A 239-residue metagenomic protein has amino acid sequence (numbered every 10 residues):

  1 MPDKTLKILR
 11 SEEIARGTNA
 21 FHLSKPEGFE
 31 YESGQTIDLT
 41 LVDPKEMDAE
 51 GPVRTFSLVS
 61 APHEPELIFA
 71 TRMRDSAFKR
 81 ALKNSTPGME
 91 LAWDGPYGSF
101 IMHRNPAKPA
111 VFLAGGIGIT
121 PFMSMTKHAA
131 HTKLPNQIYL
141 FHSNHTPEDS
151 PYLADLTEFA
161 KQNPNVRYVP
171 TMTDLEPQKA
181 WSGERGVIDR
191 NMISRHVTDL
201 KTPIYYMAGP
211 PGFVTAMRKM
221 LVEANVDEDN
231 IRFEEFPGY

Functional and structural regions predicted by a protein language model:
P2-M89, N144-T146, T173-D174: Ferredoxin-reductase
P2-T5, Q137, F141-Y239: Reductase modules of NAD(P)H-dependent flavoproteins
G34, G118, P210: Short, conserved phosphate/pyrophosphate- and ester-handling motifs at nucleotide-, phospho-/glycolipid
G95-P106: A short, basic/flexible loop-to-alpha-helix module at the beginning of a structural domain
R104-K108, L200-K201: Short helix-loop-beta connector
A107, H131-Q137: Conserved S-adenosyl-L-methionine
I119-H131: Histidine-anchored nucleotide/phosphate-binding helix
